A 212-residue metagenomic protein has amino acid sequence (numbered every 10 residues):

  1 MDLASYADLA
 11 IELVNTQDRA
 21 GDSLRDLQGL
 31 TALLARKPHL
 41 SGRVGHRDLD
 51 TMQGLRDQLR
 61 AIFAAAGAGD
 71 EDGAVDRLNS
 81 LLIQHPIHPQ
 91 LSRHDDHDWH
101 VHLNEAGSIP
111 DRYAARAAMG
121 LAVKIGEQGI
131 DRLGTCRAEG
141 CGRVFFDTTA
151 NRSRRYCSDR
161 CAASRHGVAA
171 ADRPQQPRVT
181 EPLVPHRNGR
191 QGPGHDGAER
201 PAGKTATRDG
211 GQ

Functional and structural regions predicted by a protein language model:
M1-T135, G142, F146, P177-R187 (+2 more regions): Short helix-coil boundary/hinge micro-motifs
G140-F145, C161, R165: Cys/His-rich microdomains that often coordinate metals
R152-A162: Cysteine-rich micro-motifs
R165-Q175: Short metal-binding segments enriched for Cys and/or His
H186, H195-D196: Intrinsic-disorder-associated, low-complexity terminal segments enriched in Asp/Asn/His/Tyr and depleted of Lys/Arg
G197-R200, K204-T205: Repetitive helical segments and hydrophobic/amphipathic motifs
